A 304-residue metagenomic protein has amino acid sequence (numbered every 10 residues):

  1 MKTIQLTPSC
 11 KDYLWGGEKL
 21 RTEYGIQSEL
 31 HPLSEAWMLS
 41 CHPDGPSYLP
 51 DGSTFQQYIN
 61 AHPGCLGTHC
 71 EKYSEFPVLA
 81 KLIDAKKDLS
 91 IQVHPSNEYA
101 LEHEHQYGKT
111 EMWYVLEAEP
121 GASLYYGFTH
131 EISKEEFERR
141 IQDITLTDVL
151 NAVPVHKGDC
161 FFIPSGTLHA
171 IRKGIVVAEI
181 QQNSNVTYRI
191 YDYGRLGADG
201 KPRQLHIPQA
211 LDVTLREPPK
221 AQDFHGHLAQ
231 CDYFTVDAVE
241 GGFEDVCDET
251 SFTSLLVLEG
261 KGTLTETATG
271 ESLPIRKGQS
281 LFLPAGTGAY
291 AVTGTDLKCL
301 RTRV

Functional and structural regions predicted by a protein language model:
M1-I132, T187, D192-E217, V236 (+1 more regions): Transition-metal
E75, I83-D88, N97, Y107 (+4 more regions): Ligand-binding loop in jelly-roll beta-barrel domains
A80-K81, L89, E111-Y114, A152-V153 (+5 more regions): His/acidic/aromatic-lined binding-pocket segments of jelly-roll/cupin-type domains and related regulatory beta-sandwich
R139-L146, K261-T265: Short, structured beta-strand/loop micro-motifs enriched in basic residues and often containing a Trp
I141-V149, C160-F162, L168-P218: An exposed, glycine/acidic-rich loop-and-rim segment of catalytic or binding clefts
L150-F162, E266-T287: Short acidic-glycine-tyrosine-enriched beta hairpin
P202-F252: Functionally critical, mid-to-C-terminal surface segments that flank or help form catalytic/ligand
E244-D245, G260-T265, S280: Short beta-strand segments in beta-sandwich/barrel cores
